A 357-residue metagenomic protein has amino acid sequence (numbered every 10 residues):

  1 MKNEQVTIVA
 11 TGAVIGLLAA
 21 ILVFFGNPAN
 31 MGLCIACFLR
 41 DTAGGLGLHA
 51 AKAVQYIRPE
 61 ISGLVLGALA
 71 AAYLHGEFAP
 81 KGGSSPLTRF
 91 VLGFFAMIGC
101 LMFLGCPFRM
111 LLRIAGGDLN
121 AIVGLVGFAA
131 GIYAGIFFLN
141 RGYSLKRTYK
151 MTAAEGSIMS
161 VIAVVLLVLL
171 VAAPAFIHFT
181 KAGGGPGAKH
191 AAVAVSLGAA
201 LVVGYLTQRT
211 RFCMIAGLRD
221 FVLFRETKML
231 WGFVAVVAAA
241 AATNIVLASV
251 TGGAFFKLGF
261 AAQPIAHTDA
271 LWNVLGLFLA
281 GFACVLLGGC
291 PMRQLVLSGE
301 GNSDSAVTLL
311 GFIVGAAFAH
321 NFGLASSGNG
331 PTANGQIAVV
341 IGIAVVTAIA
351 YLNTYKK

Functional and structural regions predicted by a protein language model:
M1-K357: Membrane-interfacial helix-loop segments of redox and metal-homeostasis proteins, especially TM-loop-TM junctions
